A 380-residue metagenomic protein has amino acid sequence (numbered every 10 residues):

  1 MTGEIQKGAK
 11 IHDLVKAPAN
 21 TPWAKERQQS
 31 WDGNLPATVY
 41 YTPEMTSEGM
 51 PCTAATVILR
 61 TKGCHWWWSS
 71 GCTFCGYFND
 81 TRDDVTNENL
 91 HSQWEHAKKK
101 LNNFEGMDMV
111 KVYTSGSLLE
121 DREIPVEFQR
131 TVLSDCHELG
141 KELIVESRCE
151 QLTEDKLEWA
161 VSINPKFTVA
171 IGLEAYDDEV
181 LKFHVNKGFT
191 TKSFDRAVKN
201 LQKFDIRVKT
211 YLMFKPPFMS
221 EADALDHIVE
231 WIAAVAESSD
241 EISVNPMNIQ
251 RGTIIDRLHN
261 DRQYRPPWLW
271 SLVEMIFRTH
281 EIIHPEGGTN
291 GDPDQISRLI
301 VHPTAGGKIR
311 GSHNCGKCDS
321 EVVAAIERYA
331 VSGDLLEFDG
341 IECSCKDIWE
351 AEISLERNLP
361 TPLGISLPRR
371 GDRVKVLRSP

Functional and structural regions predicted by a protein language model:
M1-E26, D32, I249-P380: Auxiliary Fe-S-binding modules of radical SAM enzymes
L35-S92: Canonical Radical SAM [4Fe-4S] cluster-binding loop centered on the CxxxCxxC motif and its immediate flanking residues
C72, P165-F167, A222, D226-S243 (+1 more regions): Structural recognition of alpha->loop->beta junctions
G76-Q93, A97-P125, D135-L152, K166-F194 (+1 more regions): Core AdoMet radical
V85-K99, I124-S134, T190-D195, A224-I232 (+2 more regions): Well-ordered, non-membrane alpha-helical segments in soluble/globular domains
K98-E105, V132-E138, E158-K166, V198-D205 (+2 more regions): Acidic (Asp/Glu)-rich catalytic clusters
R122-R130, T153-S162, E221-A222: Distinct, well-ordered alpha-helical segments
K192-T253, V273-P303: Conserved C-terminal portion of the radical SAM core fold that forms the substrate/S-adenosylmethionine-binding
